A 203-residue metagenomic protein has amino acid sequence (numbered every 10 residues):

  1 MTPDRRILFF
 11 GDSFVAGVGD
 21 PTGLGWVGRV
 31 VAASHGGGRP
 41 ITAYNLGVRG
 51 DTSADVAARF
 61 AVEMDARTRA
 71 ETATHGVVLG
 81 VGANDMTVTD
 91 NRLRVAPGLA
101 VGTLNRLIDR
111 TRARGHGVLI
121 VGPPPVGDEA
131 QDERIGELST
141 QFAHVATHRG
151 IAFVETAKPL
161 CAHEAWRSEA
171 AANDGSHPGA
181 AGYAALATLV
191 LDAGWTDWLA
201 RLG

Functional and structural regions predicted by a protein language model:
T2-D4, A32, G36-R39, A58-G203: Alpha-helical cap/lid subdomain in secreted, periplasmic, or secretory-pathway luminal O-acyl-processing enzymes
D4-P21, V27, M86: Catalytic nucleophile-elbow at a beta strand-turn-alpha helix junction centered on a G-D-S/GDSL motif, marking
L8, Y44, V77-L79: Conserved beta-strand elements of the Class I
F10-D12, R49, V81-A83: Glycine-rich beta-strand-to-loop/alpha-helix junction loops that act as flexible
F14, G50-T52, P125, L160: Residue-level detector of flexible, active-site-proximal loop/helix-junction positions within diverse enzyme catalytic
G19-T22, D51-A57, A130-E133: Acidic-and-aromatic substrate-binding clefts and catalytic sites of carbohydrate-active enzymes
G37-T52: A short beta-strand-loop structural module common to alpha/beta enzyme folds
